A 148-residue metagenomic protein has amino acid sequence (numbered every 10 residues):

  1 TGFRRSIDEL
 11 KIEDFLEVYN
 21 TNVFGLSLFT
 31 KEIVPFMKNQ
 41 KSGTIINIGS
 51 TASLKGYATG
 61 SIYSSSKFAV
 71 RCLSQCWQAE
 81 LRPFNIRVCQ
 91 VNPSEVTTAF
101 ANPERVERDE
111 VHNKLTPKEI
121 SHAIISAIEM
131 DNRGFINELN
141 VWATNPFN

Functional and structural regions predicted by a protein language model:
T1, D8-S27, I46, V70: Catalytic Tyr-X3-Lys loop
R5, E32-K41: A short helix-coil junction within the Rossmann-fold of NAD(P)-dependent oxidoreductases
R5, Q90-R105: Short beta-loop-alpha junction of Rossmann-like oxidoreductase domains
T30, S66: Active-site helix of classical SDR
S50: Residue(s) in the substrate-gating loop at a strand-loop-helix junction that position the organic substrate next
K55, C76-I86: Active-site-adjacent segment of SDR/Rossmann-fold oxidoreductases
K55-S61: Active-site loop immediately N-terminal to the catalytic Tyr-X3-Lys motif of short-chain dehydrogenase/reductase
F84-I86, Q90-V91, V106-N148: C-terminal helical subdomain
